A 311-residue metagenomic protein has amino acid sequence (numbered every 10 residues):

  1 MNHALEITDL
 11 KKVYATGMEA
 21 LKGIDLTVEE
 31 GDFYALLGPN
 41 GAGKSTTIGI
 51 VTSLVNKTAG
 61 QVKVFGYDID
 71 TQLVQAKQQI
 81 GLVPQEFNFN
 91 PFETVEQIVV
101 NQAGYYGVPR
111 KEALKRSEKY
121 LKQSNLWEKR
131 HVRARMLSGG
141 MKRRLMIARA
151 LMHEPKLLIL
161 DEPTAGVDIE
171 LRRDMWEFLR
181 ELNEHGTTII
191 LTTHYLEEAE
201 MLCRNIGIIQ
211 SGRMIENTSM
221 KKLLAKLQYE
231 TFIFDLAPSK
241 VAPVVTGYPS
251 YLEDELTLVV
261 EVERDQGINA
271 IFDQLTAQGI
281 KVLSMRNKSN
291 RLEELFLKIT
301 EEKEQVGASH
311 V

Functional and structural regions predicted by a protein language model:
M1-I7, K11-G23, L73: A short, flexible loop at the N-terminus of ABC-type nucleotide-binding domains that lies
V100, G104, K111-K129: Conserved ABC ATPase "signature" region
R133-L137: Conserved ABC ATPase signature
E154: Conserved catalytic motifs of ABC-family nucleotide-binding domains
L158-D161: Catalytic Walker B motif of ABC-type/P-loop ATPase nucleotide-binding domains
W176-V262: ABC transporter nucleotide-binding domain
Y229-K303, V311: Short, charged/small-residue-rich alpha-helical element at the C-terminal edge of ABC transporter nucleotide-binding
